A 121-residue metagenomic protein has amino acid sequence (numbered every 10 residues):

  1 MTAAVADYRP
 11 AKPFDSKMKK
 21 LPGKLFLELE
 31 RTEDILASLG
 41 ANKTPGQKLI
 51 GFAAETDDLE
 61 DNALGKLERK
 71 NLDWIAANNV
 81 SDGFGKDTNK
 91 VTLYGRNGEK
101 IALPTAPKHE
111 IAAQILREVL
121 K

Functional and structural regions predicted by a protein language model:
M1-K121: A cross-family phosphate/adenosyl-ligand binding-site feature
